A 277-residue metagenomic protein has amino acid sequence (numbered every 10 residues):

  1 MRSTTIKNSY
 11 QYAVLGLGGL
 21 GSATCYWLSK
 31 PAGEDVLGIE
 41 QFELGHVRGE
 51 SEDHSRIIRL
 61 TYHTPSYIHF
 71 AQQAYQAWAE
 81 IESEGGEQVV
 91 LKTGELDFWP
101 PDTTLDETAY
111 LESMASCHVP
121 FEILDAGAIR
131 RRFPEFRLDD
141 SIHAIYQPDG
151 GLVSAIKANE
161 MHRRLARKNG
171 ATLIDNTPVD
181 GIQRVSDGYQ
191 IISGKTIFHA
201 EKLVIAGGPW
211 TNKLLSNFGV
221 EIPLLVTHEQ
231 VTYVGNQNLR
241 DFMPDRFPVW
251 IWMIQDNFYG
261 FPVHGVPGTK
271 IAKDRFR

Functional and structural regions predicted by a protein language model:
I6-L20, L37: Beta1/beta-strand and adjacent pyrophosphate-binding region of the FAD-binding site in flavoprotein oxidoreductases
Y12, D35-V36, F121, L203: Hydrophobic anchor at the start of a short beta-strand that flanks the dinucleotide cofactor-binding loop
L20, Y26-P31, E87-K92, I197-F198 (+2 more regions): Active-site substrate-recognition segment that forms the wall of the catalytic cavity or substrate channel
S29-E50: Glycine-rich FAD pyrophosphate-binding loop
H54-R132, S141-I142, N257: Dinucleotide-binding Rossmann-like beta1-alpha1 core, especially the glycine-rich loop that anchors the ADP
L60, A206-G207: Short, well-ordered coil/turn residues at beta-beta hairpins and beta-strand->alpha-helix junctions within
L105-D106, F133-S141, Q183-Q190: A short, glycine/Asx- and small/polar-enriched loop/turn that sits immediately N-terminal to a beta-strand
Y146-K202, A206: Helical element adjacent to the flavin cofactor pocket in flavoenzyme catalytic cores
